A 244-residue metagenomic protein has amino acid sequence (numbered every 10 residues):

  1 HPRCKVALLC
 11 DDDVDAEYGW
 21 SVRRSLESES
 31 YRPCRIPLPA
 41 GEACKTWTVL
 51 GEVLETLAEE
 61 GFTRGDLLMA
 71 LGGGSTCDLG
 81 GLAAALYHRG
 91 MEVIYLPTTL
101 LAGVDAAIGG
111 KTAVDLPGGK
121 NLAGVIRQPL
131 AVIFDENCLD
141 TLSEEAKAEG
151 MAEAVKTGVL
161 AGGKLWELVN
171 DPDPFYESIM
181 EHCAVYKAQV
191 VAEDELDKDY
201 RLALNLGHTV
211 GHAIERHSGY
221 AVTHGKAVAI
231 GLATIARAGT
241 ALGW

Functional and structural regions predicted by a protein language model:
H1-L67: ATP/NTP phosphate-donor binding region
L8, T46, P97, D135 (+2 more regions): Residue-level signal for inorganic ion chemistry
L9, P37, A70-G72, Y95 (+2 more regions): Short beta-strand segments
E17, S75-L82, G103-V104, A213: Short glycine/serine/threonine-rich phosphate/pyrophosphate-binding segments that cradle anionic phosphate groups
L71-G73, P97, T223-A227: Active-site nucleophile and cofactor-binding loops and adjacent substrate-binding regions of central metabolic enzymes
L79-G90, H217-Y220, R237: Alpha-helix C-terminal capping segments
G81-D171: A glycine/threonine-rich phosphate-anchoring loop and its flanking beta-alpha core in nucleotide/phosphate-binding
E167-W244: Active-site segments that bind and position negatively charged phosphate/pyrophosphate groups
